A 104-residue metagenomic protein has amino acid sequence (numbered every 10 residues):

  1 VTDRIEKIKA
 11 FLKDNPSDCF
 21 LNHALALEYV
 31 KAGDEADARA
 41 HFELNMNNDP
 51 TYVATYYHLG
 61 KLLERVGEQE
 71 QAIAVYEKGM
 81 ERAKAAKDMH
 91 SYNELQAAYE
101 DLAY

Functional and structural regions predicted by a protein language model:
A10-F11, L44-N45, G79: Canonical positions in the second alpha-helix
Q69-D88, E100: TPR/TPR-like (Sel1-like) alpha-helical repeat modules
